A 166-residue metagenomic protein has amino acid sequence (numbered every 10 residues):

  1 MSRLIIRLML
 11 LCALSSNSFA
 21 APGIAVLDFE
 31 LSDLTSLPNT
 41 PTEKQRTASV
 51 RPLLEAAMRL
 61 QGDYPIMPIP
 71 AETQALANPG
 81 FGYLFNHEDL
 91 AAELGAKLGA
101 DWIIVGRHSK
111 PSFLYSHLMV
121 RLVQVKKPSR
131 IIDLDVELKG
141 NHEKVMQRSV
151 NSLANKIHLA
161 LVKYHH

Functional and structural regions predicted by a protein language model:
S2-L11: Sec-dependent signal peptide recognition, specifically the positively charged N-region followed immediately by
S15-S18: N-terminal signal peptide c-region/cleavage motif recognized by signal peptidases
A21-L34, P52-A57, Q61, A92-L98 (+2 more regions): C-terminal/domain-edge helix-coil "capping" segments
L31-S36, E72-Q74: A short, flexible beta-alpha/helix-coil linker loop
T35-T40, A77-G80: Short acidic, glycine/proline-rich loop/turn micro-motifs
L37-S49: Glycine- and acidic-residue-enriched helix-capping/strand-helix junction motifs
V50-R51, H87: Residue-level preference for nonpolar/small residues embedded in alpha-helices
Q61-V105: Short, solvent-exposed, polar/charged sequence segments at loop or secondary-structure edges
